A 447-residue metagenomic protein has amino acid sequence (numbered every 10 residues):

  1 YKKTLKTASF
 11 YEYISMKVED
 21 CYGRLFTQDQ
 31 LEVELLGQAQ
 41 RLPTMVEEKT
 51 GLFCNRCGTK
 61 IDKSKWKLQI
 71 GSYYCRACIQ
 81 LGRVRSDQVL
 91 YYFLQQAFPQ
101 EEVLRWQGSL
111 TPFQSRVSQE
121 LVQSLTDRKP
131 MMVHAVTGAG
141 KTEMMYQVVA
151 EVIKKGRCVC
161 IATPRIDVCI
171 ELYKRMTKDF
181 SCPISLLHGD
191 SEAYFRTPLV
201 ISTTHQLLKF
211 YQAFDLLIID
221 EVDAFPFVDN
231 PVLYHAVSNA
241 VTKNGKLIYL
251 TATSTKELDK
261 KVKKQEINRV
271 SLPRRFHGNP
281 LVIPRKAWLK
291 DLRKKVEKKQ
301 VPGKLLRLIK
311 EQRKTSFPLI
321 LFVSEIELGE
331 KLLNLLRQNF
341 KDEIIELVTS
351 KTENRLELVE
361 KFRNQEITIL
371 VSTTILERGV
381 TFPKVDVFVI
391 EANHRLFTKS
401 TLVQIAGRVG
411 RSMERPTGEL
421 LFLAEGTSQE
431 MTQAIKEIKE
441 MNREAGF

Functional and structural regions predicted by a protein language model:
P43, E47-A97: Interdomain "pre-motor" coupling segment immediately N-terminal to P-loop NTPase/helicase cores
W106-K129: N-terminal pre-P-loop "Q-motif" helix
T126-A150: Walker A/P-loop
T163-E171, R175, S185-F195, S202-K209 (+3 more regions): Conserved helicase motor
Q212-K290: Post-DEXD/H (motif II) to motif III coupling segment of the RecA-like Helicase ATP-binding lobe
E221-A224, V359, R363-P416, A424-Q429: Conserved RecA-like helicase motor core of SF1/SF2 enzymes
T242-E257, A406-E437: Conserved segment of the helicase C-terminal RecA-like domain
E266-G329, L333, I345: Conserved interdomain linker/interface between the two RecA-like ATPase lobes of SF2 helicase motors
